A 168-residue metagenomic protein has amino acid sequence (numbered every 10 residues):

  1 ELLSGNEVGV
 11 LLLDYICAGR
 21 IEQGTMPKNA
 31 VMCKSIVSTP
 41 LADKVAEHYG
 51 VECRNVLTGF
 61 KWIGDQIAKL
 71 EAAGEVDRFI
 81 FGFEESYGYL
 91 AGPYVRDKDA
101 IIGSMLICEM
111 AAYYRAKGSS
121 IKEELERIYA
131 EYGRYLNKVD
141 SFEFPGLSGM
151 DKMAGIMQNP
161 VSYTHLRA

Functional and structural regions predicted by a protein language model:
E1-E131: Phosphate-binding chemistry for phosphorylated carbohydrates and sugar-nucleotides
Y113-M157: Gly/Pro-rich interdomain helix-loop hinge
T164-A168: Conserved small/polar residues in nucleotide/adenosyl-binding loops
